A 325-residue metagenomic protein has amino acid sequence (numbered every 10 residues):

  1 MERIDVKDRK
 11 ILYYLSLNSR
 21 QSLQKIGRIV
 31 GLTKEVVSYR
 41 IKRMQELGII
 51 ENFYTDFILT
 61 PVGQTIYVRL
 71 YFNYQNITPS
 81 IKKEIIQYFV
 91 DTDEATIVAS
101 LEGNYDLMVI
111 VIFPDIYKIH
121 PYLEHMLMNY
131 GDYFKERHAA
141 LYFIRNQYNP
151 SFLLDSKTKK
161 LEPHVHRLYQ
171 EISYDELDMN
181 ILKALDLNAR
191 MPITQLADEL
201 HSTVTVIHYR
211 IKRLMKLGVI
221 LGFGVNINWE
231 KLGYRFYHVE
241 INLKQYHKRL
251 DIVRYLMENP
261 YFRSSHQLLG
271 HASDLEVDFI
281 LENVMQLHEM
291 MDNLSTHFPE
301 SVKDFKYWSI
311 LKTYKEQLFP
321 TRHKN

Functional and structural regions predicted by a protein language model:
M1-N325: A compositional/biophysical signature of low hydrophobicity enriched in polar/charged and small residues
